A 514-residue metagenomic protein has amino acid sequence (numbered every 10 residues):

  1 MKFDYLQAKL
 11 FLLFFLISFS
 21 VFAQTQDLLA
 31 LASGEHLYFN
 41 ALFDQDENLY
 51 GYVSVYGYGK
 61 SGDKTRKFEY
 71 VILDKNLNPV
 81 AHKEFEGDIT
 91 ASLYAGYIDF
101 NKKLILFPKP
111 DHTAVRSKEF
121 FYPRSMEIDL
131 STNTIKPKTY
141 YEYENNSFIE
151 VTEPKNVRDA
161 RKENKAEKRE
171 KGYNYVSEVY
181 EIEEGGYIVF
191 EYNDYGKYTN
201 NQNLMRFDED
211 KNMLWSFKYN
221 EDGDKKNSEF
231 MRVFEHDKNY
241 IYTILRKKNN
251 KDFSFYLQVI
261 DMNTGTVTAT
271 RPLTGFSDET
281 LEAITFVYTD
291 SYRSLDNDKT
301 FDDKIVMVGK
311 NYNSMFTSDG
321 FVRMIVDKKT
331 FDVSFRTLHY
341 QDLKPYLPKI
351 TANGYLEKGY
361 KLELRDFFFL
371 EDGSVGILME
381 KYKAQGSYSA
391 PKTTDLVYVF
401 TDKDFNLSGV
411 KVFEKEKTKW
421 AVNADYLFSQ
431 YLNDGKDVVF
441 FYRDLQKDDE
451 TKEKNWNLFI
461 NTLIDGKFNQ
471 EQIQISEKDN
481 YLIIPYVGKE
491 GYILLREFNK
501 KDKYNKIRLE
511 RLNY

Functional and structural regions predicted by a protein language model:
M1-L28: Bacterial Sec-dependent N-terminal signal peptides
Q24-S92, F253, K299-D302, Y312-T317 (+4 more regions): Start-of-domain marker
L37-N48, A95-K102, P110-D111, E153-G185 (+5 more regions): Structural signature of eukaryotic scaffold interfaces centered on beta-propeller domains
L42-E153, V176-E184, E191, N201: Post-signal peptide N-terminal segment of secreted/secretory-pathway proteins
E47-D63, G96, K102-R116, E184-K197 (+5 more regions): Short beta-strand elements that form the blades of beta-propeller/WD-repeat-like and other beta-sheet-rich scaffold
K67-K75, F120-T132, N201-N212, S254-T266 (+4 more regions): Beta-propeller blade signature
F85, P272-D290, L338-K358, S408-S429 (+1 more regions): Conserved blade-ending motifs and adjacent loop-strand segments that build the rim/top face of beta-propeller domains
G309-K310, F321, E363-Q385, S389-T394 (+1 more regions): Loop/turn-rich, solvent-exposed surfaces of beta-rich toroidal or solenoidal domains
